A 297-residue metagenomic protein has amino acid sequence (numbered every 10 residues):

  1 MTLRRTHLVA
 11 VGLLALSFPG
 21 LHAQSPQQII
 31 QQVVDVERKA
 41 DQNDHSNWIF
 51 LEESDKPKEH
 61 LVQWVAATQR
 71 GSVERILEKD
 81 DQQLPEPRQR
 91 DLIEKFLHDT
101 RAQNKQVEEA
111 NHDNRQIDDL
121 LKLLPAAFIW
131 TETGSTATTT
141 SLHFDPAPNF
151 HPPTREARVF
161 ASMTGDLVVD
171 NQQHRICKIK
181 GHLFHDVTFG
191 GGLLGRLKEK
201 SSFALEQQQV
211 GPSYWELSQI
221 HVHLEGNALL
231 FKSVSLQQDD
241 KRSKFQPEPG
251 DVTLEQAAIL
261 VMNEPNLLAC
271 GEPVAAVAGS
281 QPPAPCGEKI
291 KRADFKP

Functional and structural regions predicted by a protein language model:
M1-A10: Bacterial N-terminal signal peptides that target proteins for export
T2, L16, P283-A284: Intrinsic low-complexity, intrinsically disordered segments enriched in polar/basic residues
R4, P19-L21, A278: Intrinsic low-complexity/disordered segments
V9-S17: Bacterial N-terminal signal peptides
A23-T164, Q172-C177, H182-S201, E206-G211 (+2 more regions): Structured extracytoplasmic
E206, L217-Q219: Beta-strand elements of repeat-based all-beta scaffolds
